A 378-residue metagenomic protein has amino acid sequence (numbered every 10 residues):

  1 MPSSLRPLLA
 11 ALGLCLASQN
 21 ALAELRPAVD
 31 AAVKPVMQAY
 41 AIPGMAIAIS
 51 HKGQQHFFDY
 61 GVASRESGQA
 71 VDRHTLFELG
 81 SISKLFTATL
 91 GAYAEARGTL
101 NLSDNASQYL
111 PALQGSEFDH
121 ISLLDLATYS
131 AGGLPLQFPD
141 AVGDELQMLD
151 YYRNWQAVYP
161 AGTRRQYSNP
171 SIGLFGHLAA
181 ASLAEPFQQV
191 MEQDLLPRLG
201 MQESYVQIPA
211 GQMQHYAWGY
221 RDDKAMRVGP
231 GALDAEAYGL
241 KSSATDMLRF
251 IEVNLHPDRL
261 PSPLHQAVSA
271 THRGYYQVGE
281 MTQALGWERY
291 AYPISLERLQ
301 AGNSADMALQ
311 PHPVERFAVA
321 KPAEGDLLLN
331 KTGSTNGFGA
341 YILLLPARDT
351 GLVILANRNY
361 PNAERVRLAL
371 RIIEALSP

Functional and structural regions predicted by a protein language model:
M1-L9: Bacterial N-terminal signal peptides that target proteins for export
A10-A11, A21: Cleavable N-terminal signal peptides
A17-S18: N-terminal signal peptide c-region/cleavage motif recognized by signal peptidases
E24-F77, N101-D104, Q108, L146-N154 (+1 more regions): Short, conserved catalytic-motif segment at the N-terminal edge
Q38-A46, E66-L126, A157-S171, A235-Y238 (+1 more regions): Short active-site loop at a secondary-structure junction that contains or immediately precedes the catalytic residue(s)
F57, S64, S116-L329, S334: Short, surface-exposed loop or secondary-structure junction motifs that flank catalytic or metal-binding residues
G279-M281, Y292, N359-P378: Short, gly/Ser/Thr-rich active-site loops of penicillin-recognizing serine hydrolases
K331, G339-R358: Short, well-ordered beta-strand elements
